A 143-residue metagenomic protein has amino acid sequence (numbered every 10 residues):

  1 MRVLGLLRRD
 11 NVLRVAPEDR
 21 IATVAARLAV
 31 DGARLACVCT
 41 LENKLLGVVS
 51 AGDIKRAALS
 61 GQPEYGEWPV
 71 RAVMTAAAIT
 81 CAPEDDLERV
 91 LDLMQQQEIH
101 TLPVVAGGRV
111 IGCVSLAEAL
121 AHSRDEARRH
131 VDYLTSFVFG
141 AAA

Functional and structural regions predicted by a protein language model:
M1-N11, S50-Q95, S115-A143: Tandem CBS (Bateman) regulatory domains
R14-G32, C39-E42, T80-E98, V105: The conserved cystathionine-beta-synthase
D19-D31, A58-V73, G108: Short, charge-rich amphipathic segments
L28-D31, A36-D53, M94, L102-A119: A glycine-centered beta-loop-beta connector
